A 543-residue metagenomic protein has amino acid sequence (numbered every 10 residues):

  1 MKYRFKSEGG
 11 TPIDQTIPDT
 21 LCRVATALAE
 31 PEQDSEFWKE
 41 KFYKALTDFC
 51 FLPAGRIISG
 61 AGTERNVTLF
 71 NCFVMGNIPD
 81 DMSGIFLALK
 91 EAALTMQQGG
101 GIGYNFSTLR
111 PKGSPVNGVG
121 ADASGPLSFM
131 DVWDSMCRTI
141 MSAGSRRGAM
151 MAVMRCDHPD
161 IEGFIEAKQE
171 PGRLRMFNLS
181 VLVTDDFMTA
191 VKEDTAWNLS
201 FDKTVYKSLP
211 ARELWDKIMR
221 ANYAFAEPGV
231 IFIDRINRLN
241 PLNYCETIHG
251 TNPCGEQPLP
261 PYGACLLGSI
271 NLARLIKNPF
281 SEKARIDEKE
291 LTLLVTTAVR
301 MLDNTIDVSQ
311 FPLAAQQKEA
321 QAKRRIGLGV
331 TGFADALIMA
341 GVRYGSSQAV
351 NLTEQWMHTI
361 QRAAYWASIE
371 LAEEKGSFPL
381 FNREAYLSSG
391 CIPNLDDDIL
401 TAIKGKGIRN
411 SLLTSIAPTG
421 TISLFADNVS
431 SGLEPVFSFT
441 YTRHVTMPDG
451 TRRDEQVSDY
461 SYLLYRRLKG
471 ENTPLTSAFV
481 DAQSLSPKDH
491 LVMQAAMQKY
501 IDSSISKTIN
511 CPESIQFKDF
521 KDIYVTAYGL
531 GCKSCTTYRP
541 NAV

Functional and structural regions predicted by a protein language model:
M1-K2, K44-G62, C156, T297-V308 (+2 more regions): Core structural elements
M1-L69, W215-M219, V525, G529 (+1 more regions): Acidic/polar, glycine-rich intrinsically disordered N-terminal extensions of enzymes
Q33-F42, G101-Y104, G144-M151, G229-F232 (+5 more regions): Flexible, glycine/charged-enriched surface loops at secondary-structure junctions
F70-D287, F311-A315, A364, S368-L371: Active-site cavity-forming subdomains of large catalytic enzyme subunits
P111-M150, K277-Q310, W366, E374 (+2 more regions): A structural-propensity feature for long, helix-poor, extended segments
E166, V181-V183, F187, K192 (+8 more regions): Terminal amphipathic helices with adjacent charged low-complexity linkers/tails
F201-T204, L294-Q317, Q321, V342-T419 (+1 more regions): Internal maturation/activation junctions in enzymes
H249, G255-P258, L302-D307, S389-P393 (+2 more regions): Catalytic alpha/beta core of large soluble enzyme barrels
